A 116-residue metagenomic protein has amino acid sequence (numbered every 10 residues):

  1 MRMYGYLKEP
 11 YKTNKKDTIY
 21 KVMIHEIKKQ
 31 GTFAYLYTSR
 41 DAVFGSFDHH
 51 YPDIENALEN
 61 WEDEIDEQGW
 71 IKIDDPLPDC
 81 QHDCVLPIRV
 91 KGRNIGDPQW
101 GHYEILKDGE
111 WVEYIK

Functional and structural regions predicted by a protein language model:
M1-D17: Short, extreme N-terminal segment that most often corresponds to the first beta-strand
M1-Y4, V43, D48, V112: Local beta-strand/beta-hairpin segments that build beta-sheet-rich folds
P10, Y35-Y37, L58: Intrinsically disordered, low-complexity boundary segments flanking structured domains
N14-K16, E26, E64: A generic structural signal for short, solvent-exposed coil/turn residues that cap or connect secondary-structure
K15-I19, P52-D53: Short amphipathic alpha-helical surface micro-motifs
T18-S46: Short aromatic-glycine-(Arg/Gly/Cys) micro-motifs in beta-strand/loop hairpins
F47-K116: Mixed-charge, Lys/Arg-enriched low-complexity segments
